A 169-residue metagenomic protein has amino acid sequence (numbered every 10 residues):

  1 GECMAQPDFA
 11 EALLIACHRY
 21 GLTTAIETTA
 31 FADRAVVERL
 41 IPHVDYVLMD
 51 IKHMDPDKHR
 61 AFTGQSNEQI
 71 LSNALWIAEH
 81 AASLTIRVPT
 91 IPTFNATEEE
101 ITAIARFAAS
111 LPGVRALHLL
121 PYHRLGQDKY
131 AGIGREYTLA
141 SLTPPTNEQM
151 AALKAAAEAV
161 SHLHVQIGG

Functional and structural regions predicted by a protein language model:
C3-L125, A131-G132: Conserved AdoMet/S-adenosylmethionine-binding subsite of the radical SAM
A131-A140: Short glycine/proline- and charge-enriched loop/turn segments that cap or connect secondary-structure elements
L139-Q149: Short, flexible active-site recognition loops that position polar ligands and cofactors
E148-G169: A cross-taxonomic marker for long C-terminal extensions/tails that follow the last structured domain
